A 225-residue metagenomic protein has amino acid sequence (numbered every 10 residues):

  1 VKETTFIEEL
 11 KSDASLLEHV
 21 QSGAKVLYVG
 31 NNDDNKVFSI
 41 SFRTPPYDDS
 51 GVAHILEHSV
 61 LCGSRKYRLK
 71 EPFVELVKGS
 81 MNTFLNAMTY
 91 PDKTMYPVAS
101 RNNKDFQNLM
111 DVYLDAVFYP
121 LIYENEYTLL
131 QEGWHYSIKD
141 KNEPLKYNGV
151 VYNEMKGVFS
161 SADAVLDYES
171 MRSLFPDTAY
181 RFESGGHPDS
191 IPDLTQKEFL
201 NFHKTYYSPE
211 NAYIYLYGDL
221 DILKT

Functional and structural regions predicted by a protein language model:
V1-D33: N- or domain-start disorder-to-order transition segments that initiate the globular core
E9-L17, D48-L56, L166-L174: Short low-complexity stretches enriched in small and charged residues
A14, N35-V37, K93-M95: A generic structural signal for beta-strand entry/edge sites
H19, Y28-G30, F42, A87-T89 (+1 more regions): Pocket-edge structural micro-motifs
G30-L76: Active/ligand-binding-proximal structured segments within catalytic/core domains that scaffold catalytic residues
S59, G63-R68, P72-T225: Charge-rich, well-structured scaffold segments of protease-associated domains
